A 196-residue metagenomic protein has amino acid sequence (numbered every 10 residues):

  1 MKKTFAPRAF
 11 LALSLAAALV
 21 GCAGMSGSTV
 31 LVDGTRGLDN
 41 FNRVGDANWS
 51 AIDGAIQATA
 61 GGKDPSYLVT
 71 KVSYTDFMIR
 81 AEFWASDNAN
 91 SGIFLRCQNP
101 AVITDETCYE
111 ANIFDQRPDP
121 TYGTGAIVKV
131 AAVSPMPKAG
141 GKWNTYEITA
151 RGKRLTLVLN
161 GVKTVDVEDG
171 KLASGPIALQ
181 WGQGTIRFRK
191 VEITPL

Functional and structural regions predicted by a protein language model:
M1-K2, R189: Generic cytosolic/nucleocytoplasmic N-terminal low-complexity/intrinsically disordered segments
K2-L11: Bacterial N-terminal signal peptides that target proteins for export
L11-G21: Bacterial N-terminal signal peptides
C22-L196: Carbohydrate-interacting regions of secretory-pathway proteins
